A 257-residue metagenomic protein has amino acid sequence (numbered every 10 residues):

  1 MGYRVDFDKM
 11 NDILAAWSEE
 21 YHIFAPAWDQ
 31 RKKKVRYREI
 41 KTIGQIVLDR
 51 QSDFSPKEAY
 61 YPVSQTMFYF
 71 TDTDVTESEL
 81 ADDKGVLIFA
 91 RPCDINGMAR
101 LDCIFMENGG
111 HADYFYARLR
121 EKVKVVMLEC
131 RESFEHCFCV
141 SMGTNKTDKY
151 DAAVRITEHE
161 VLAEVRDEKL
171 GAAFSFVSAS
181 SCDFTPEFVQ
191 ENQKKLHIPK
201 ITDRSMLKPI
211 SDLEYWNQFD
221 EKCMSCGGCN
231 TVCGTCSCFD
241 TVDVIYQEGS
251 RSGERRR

Functional and structural regions predicted by a protein language model:
M1-D212, W216, F239, Q247: Iron-sulfur-associated redox domains of electron-transfer enzymes in respiratory and anaerobic energy metabolism
N217-C236, R256-R257: Cysteine-centered iron-sulfur cluster-binding motifs in ferredoxin-type domains/subunits of redox enzymes
D243-R257: Extended hydrophobic/aromatic segments used for targeting, binding, or gating
